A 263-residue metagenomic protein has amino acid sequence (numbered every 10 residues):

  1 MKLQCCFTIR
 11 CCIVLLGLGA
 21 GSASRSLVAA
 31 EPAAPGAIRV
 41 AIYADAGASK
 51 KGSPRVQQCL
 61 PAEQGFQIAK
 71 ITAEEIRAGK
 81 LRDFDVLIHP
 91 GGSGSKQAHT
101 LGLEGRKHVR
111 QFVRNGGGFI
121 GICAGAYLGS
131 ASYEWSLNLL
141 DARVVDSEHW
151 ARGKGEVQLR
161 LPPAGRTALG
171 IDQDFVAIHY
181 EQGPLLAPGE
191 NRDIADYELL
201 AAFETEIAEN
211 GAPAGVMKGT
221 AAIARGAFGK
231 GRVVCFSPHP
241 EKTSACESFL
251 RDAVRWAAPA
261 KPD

Functional and structural regions predicted by a protein language model:
M1-C6: N-terminal secretory signal peptides that target proteins for export/translocation
R10-S22: Bacterial N-terminal signal peptides
V28-A30: Boundary at the C-terminal end of the N-terminal hydrophobic targeting segment
A33-I38, R110, S136-N138, R143-D146 (+2 more regions): Extracellular ligand-binding/catalytic regions of CAZymes and related secreted enzymes and adhesion modules
R39-A41, D45, S49-E134: Helical hinge/lid and interdomain linker segments adjacent to catalytic or ligand-binding clefts that mediate domain
A48-G52, K96-Q97, S147, A208-E209 (+1 more regions): Short, solvent-exposed loop/turn elements at domain surfaces
S130-Q173: Class I SAM-dependent methyltransferase SAM-binding "motif I" and its flanking Rossmann-like core
V157-R232, S237-S244: Catalytic beta-strand/loop cores that center a nucleophilic Ser/Cys/Thr and support acyl-enzyme chemistry
